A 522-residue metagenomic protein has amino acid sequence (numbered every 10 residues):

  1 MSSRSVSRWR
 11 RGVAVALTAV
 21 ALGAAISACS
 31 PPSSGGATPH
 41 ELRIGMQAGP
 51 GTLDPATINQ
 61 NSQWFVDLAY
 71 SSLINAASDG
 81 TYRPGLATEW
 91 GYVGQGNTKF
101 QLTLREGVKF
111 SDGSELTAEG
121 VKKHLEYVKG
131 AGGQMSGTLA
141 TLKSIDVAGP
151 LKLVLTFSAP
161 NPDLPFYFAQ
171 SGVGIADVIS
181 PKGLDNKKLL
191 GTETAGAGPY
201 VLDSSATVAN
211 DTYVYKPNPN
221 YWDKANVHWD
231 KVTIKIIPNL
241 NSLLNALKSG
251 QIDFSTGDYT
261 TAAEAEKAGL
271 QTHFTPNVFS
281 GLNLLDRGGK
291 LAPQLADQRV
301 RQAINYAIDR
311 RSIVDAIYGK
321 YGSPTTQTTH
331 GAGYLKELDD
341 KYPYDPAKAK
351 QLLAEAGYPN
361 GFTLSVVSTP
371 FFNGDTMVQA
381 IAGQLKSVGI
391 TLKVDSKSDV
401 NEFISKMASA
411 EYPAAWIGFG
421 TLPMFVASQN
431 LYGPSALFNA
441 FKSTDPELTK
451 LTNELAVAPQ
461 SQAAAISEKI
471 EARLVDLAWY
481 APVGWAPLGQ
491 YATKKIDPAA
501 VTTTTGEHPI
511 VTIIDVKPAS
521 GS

Functional and structural regions predicted by a protein language model:
A37, I308-G333, F372-A382, E402-S522: Detector for C-terminal structural segments
G45-V93, E126, A195-G196: N-terminal lobe/hinge region of extracytoplasmic solute-binding protein
E89-G132, A148, V154, Q294: Aromatic- and charge-enriched surface segment that lines or borders ligand/interaction sites
T103, G137-P181: Surface-exposed binding/hinge segments that line and control ligand-binding clefts or catalytic entry sites
T117-H124, P150-T156, P199, W229-K231 (+3 more regions): Alpha-helical secondary-structure segments
Q170-K224, K231: Gly/Pro-rich hinge or "lid" segments in bacterial periplasmic/extracellular proteins
Y200, L291, G322-E355, N373: Structural transition elements
N220-E264, T391: Ligand-site clamp/hinge motif
